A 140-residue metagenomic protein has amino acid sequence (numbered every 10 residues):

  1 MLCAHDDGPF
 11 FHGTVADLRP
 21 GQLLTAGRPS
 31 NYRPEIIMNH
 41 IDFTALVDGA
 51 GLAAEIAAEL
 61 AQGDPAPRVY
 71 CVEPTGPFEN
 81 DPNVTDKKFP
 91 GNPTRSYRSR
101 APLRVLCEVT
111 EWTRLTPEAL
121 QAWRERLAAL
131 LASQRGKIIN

Functional and structural regions predicted by a protein language model:
M1-G8, V15, S30-I41, V47-N140: Conserved NAD+-utilizing ADP-ribose enzyme module
G13-P20: Short polar catalytic/cofactor-binding loops
P20-Y32: Short, polar loop/linker segments at the starts of domains and inter-domain junctions
